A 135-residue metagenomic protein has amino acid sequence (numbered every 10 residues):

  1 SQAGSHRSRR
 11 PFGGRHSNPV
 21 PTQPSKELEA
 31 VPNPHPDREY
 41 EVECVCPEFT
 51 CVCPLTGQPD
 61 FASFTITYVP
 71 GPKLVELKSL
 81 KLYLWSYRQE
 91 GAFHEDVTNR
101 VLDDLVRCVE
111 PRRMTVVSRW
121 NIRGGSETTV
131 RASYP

Functional and structural regions predicted by a protein language model:
R7-P135: N-terminal intrinsically disordered, cationic/polar leader segments that include organellar targeting peptides
